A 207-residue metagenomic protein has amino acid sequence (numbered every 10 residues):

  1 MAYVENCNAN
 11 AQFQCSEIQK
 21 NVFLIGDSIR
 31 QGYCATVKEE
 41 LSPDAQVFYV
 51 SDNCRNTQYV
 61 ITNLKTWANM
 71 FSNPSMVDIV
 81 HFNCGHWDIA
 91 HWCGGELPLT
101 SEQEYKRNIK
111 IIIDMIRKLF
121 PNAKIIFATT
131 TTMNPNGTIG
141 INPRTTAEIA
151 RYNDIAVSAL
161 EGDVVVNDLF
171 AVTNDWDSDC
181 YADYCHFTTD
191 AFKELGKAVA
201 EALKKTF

Functional and structural regions predicted by a protein language model:
A2-I111, A147-A150: Conserved SGNH/GDSL esterase-like catalytic core that processes O-acyl groups on lipids and polysaccharides
V60, L64, M70, C180-F207: Histidine-centered active-site loop/cap adjacent to the catalytic His in serine esterases/O-acetyl transfer systems
W87, T129-N134, N167-W176: Mobile beta-alpha loop/short-helix "lid" or hinge segments that flank ligand
A90-L99, N134-I141, D179-A182: Surface-exposed, active-site-proximal loop segments in enzymatic domains
I112-I116: Hydrophobic positions in alpha-helices of CheY-like receiver
F120-K124: A short helix->loop->beta-strand "cap" motif at the edges of active sites that frequently abuts
M133-L169: Substrate-gating cap/lid alpha-helix
